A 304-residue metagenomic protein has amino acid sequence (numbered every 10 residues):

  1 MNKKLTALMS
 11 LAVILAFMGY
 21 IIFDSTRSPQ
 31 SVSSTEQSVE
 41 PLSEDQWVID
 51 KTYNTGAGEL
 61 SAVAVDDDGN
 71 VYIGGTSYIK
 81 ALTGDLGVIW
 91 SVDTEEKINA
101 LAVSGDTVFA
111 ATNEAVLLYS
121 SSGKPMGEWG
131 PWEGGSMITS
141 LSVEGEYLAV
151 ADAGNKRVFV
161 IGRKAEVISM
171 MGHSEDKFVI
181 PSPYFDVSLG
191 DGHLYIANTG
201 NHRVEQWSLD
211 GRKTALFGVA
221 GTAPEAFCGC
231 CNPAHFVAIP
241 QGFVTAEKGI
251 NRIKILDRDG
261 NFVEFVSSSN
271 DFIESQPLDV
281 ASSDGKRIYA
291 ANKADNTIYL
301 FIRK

Functional and structural regions predicted by a protein language model:
K4-K304: Eukaryotic scaffold repeat domains enriched in small/polar residues
